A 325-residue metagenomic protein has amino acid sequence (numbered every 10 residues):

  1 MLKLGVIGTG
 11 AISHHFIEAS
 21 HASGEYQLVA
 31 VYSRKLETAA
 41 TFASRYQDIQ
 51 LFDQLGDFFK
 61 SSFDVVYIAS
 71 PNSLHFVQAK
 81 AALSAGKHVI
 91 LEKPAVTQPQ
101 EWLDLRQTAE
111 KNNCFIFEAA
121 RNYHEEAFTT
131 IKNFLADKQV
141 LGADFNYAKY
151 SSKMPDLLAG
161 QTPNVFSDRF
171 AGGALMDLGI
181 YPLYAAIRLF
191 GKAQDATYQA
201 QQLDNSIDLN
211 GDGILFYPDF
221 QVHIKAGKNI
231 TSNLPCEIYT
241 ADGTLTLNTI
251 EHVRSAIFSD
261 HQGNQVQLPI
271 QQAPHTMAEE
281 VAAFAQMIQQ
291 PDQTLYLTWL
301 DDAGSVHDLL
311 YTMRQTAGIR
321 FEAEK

Functional and structural regions predicted by a protein language model:
M1-Y46: N-terminal Rossmann-like dinucleotide-binding module
Y46-R106: Beta-loop-alpha module in the N-terminal Rossmann-like domain of NAD(P)-dependent dehydrogenases, especially those
V65-Y67, A283-K325: C-terminal helix-rich "cap/oligomerization" subdomain common to oxidoreductases
L91-E92, I116-E118, L247: Hydrophobic residues in well-ordered beta-strands that form the structural core
D104-R121, V140-A143: Rossmann-fold dehydrogenase core element
E125-Q194: Predominantly a Rossmann-like dinucleotide-binding segment in NAD(P)-dependent oxidoreductases
L183-V253, V281-M287, P291: Contiguous beta-strand/loop segments that form the cofactor/metal-binding neighborhood of enzyme cores
Q271-A282: Active-site loop of classical SDR/Rossmann-like NAD(P)-dependent oxidoreductases, centered on the catalytic Tyr-X3-Lys
